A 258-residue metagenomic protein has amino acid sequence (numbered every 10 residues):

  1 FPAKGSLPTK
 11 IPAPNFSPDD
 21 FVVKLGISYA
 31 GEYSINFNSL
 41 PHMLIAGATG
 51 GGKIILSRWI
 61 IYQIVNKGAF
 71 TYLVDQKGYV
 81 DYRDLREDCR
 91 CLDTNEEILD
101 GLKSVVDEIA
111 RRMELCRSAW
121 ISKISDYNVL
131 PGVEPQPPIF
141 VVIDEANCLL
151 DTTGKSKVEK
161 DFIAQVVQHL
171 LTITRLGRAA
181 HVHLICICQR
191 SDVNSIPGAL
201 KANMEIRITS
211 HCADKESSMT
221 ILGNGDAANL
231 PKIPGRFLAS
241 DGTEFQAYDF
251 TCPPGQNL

Functional and structural regions predicted by a protein language model:
G5-I121, P137-D214, L222, A227-P231 (+1 more regions): P-loop NTPase catalytic phosphate-binding loop
Y33-I35, P131, T243-F245: Short beta-strand segments
S104, S125-V133: Conserved alpha-helical scaffold flanking the Walker A/P-loop in AAA+ ATPase domains
L230-L258: Conserved AAA+ ATPase small/helical "lid" subdomain
